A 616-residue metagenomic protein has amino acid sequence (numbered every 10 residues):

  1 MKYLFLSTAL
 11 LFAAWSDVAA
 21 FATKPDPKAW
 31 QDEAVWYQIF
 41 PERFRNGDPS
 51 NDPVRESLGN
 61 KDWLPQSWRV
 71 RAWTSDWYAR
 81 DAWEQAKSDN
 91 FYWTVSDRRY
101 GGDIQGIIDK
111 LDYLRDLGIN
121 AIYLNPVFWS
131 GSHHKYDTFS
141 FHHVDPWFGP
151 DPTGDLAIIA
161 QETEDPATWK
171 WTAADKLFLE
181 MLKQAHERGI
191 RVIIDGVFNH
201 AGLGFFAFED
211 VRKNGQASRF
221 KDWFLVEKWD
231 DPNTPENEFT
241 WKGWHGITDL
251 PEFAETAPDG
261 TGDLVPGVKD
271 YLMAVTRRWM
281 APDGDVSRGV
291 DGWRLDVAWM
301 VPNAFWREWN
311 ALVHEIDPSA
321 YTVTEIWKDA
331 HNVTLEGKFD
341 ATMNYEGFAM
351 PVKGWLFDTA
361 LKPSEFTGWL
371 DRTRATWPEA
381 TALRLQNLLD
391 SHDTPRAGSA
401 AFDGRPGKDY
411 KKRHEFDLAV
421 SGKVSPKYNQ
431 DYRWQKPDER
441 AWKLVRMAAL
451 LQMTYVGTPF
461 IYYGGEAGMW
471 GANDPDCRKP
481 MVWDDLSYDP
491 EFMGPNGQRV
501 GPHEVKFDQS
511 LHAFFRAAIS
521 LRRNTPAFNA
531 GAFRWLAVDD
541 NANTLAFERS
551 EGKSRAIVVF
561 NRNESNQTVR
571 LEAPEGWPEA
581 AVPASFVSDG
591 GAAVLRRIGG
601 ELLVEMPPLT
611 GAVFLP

Functional and structural regions predicted by a protein language model:
V18-R191, N199, D259, L609-G611: N-terminal structural segment of carbohydrate-active enzymes
K28, D32, D48-W68, S130-P150 (+4 more regions): Aromatic- and acidic-residue-enriched segments that line the glycan-binding/catalytic groove of carbohydrate-active
Q31, N46-T94, G368-R372, T376-P578: Loop/helix patches that line or flank the sugar-binding groove of alpha-linked glycan CAZymes
V35-W36, R596-P616: C-terminal beta-strand-rich structural cap/linker in extracellular carbohydrate-active enzymes
I39, L114, L124, F141 (+9 more regions): Conserved, mostly hydrophobic/aromatic
P41-R43, I122-H134, G196-F205, D296-V301 (+4 more regions): Short, solvent-exposed turn/loop segments enriched in Gly/Ser/Thr/Pro and often Arg
L182-I190, N199-H200, F208-G215, N233 (+8 more regions): Active-site-proximal helices and loops of the catalytic beta/alpha 8
P574-G591: Solvent-exposed beta-hairpin/edge-strand motifs
